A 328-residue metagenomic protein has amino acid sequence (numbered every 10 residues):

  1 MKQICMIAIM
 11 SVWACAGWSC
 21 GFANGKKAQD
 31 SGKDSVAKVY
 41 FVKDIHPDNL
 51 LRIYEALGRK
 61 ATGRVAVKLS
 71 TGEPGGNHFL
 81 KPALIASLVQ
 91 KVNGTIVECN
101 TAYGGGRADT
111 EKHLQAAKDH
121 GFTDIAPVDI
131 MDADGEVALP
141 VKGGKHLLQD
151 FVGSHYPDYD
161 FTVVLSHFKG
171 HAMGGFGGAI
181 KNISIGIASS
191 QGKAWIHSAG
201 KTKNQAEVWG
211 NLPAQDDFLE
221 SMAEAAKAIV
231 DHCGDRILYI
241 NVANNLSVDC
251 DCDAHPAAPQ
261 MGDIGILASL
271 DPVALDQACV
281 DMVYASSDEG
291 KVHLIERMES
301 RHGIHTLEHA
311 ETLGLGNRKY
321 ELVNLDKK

Functional and structural regions predicted by a protein language model:
M1-C5, C279: Positively charged n-region of N-terminal signal peptides that target proteins for export
I7-G17: Bacterial N-terminal signal peptides
C15-S35: Bacterial Sec-dependent signal peptides at the C-terminal "C-region" and cleavage site
G32-A86, K91-K328: Extended, low-polarity segments enriched in aliphatic/aromatic residues
